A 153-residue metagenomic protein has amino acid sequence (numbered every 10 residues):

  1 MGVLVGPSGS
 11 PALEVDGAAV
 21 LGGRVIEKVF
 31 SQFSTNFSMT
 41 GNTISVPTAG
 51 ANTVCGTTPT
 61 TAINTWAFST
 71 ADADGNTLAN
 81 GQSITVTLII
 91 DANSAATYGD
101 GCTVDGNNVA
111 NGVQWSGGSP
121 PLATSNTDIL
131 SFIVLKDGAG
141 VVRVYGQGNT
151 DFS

Functional and structural regions predicted by a protein language model:
M1-L21, I26: C-terminal trimerization/auto-chaperone modules of long, extracellular attachment fibers and adhesins
G6, F37, T124-T127: Short solvent-exposed loop/turn micro-motifs enriched in small/polar/acidic residues
A12, T43, S131: Short, surface-exposed charged micro-motifs
A18-D105, L135-S153: Exposed extracellular interaction/assembly regions and N-terminal maturation sites
T103-T124: Terminal beta-strand-rich extracellular "head" domains that mediate receptor/glycan or other ligand binding
N126-L135: Extracellular disulfide-bonded cysteine-rich modules/repeats
